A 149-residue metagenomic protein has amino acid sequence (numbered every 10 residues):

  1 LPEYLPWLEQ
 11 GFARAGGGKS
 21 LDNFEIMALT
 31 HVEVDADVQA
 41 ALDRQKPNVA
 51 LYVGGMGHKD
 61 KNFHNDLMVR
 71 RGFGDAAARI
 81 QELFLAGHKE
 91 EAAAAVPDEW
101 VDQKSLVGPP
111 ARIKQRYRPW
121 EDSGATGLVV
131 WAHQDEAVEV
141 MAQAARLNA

Functional and structural regions predicted by a protein language model:
L1-A149: Active-site-adjacent structural elements that line small-molecule/cofactor binding pockets in enzymes
